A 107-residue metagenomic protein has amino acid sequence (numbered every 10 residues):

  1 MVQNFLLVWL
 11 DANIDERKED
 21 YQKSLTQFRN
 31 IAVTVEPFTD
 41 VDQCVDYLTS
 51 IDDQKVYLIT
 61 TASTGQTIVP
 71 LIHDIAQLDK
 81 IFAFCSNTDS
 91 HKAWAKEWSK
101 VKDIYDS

Functional and structural regions predicted by a protein language model:
M1-S107: Extended, well-folded catalytic/binding cores that form a central cleft or groove in large enzyme and scaffold domains
